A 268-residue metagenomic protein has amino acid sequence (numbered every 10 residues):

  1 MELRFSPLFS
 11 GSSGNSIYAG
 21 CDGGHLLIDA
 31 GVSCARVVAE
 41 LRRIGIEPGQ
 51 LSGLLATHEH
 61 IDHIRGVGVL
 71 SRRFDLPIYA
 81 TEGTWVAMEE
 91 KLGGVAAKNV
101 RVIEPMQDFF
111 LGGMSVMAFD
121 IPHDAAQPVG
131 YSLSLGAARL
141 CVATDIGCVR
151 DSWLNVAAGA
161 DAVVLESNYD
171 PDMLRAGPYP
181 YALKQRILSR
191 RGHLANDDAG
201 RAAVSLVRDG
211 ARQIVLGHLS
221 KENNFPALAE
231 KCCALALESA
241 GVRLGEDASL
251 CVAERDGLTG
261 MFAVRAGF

Functional and structural regions predicted by a protein language model:
M1-I44, V129-D145, A162: Conserved beta-strand hairpin/beta-sheet module of binuclear metal-dependent hydrolase folds, prominently
S6-S16, H58-V67, S71, E89 (+2 more regions): Structured catalytic core of nucleotide-sugar glycosyltransferases
S13, I61-I64, V86-A87, A125-A126 (+3 more regions): Active-site environment of divalent metal-dependent phosphoester hydrolases
I28-G31, L51-E59, Y79-E82, C141-T144 (+3 more regions): Active-site neighborhood of phospho(di)ester-bond hydrolases with catalytic His/Asp-centered motifs
C34-T81: Active-site metal-binding motif and surrounding structural segment of the metallo-beta-lactamase
R65-F74, E89-K91, N224-K231: Metal-dependent catalytic neighborhoods of phosphoester/phosphodiester hydrolases
E82-G130, S134-A137: Metallo-beta-lactamase
D151-A253: Cap/insert and terminal regions of metallo-dependent hydrolase folds
